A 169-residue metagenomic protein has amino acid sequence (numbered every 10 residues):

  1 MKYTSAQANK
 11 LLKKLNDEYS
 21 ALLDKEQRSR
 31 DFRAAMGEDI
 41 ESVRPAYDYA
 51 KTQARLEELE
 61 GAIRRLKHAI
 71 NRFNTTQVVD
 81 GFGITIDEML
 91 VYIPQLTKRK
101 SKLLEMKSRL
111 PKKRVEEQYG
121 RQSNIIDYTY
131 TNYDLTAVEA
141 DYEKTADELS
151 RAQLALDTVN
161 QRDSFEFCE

Functional and structural regions predicted by a protein language model:
M1-E169: Structural preference for solvent-exposed beta-strand-turn elements and adjacent flexible terminal/loop segments within
